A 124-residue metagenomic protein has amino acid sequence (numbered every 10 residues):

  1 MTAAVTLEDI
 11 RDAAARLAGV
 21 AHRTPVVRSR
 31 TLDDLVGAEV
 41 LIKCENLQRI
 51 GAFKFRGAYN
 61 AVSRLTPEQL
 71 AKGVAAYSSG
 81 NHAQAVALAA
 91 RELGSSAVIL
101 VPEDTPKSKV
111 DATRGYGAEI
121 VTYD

Functional and structural regions predicted by a protein language model:
M1-D124: PLP-dependent amino-acid enzyme catalytic core
